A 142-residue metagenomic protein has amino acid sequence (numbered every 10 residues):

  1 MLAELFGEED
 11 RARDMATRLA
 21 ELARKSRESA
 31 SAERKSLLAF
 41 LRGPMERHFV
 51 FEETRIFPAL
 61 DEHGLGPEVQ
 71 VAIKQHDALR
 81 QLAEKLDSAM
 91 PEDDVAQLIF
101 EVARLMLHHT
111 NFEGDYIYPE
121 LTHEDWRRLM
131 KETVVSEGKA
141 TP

Functional and structural regions predicted by a protein language model:
M1-P142: Small-residue-biased structural context
